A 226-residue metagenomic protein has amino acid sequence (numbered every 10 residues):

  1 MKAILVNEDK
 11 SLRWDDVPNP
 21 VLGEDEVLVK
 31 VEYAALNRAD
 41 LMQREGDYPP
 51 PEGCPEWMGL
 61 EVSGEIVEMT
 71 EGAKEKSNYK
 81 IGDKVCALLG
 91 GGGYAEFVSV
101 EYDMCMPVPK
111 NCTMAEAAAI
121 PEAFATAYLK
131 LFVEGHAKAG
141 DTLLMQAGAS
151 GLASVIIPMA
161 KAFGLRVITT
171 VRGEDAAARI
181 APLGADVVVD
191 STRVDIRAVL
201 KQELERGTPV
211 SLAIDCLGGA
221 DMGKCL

Functional and structural regions predicted by a protein language model:
P18-A35, D47-G92: Glycine-rich beta-strand-centered segment in the early N-terminal region that forms part of a ligand/cofactor-binding
Y33, M42, A73, K84-A147: NAD(P)H dinucleotide-binding glycine-rich loop of Rossmann-like/cofactor-binding domains, especially the beta1-alpha1
A39-E45: Cytochrome P450 core scaffold surrounding the K-helix E-X-X-R motif and the conserved "meander" helix-loop region
A87, A119, M145, T169 (+3 more regions): Conserved SAM-binding loop
F124-V194: Mid-domain Rossmann-like dinucleotide-binding core that forms the NAD(H)/NADP(H) cofactor-binding site
L183, V187-L226: Glycine-rich cofactor phosphate-binding loops and adjacent beta1-alpha1 units of small-molecule cofactor enzyme domains
